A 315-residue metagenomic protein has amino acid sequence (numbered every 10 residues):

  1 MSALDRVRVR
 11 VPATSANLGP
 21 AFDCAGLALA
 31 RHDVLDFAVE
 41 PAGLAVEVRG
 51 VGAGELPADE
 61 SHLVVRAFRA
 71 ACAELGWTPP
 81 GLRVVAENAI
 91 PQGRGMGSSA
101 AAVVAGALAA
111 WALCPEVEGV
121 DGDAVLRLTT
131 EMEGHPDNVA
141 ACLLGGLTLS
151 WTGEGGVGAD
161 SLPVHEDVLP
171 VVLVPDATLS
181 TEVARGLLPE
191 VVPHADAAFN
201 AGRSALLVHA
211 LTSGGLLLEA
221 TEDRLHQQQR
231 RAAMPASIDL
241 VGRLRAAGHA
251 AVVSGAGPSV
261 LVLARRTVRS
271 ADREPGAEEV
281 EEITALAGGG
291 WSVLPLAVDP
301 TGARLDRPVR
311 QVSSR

Functional and structural regions predicted by a protein language model:
M1-A3, S15-N17, G26-L29, G76-W77 (+7 more regions): Solvent-exposed alpha-helices and their adjacent loops that cap or buttress functional pockets in soluble metabolic
M1-R94, W111-G119, V298-T301, L305-R315: ATP-binding N-lobe of GHMP and related small-molecule kinases
R10-P12, C142-G145, W151, V172-D176 (+2 more regions): Short beta-strand segments
T78-G158: Gly/Ser-rich oxyanion-binding loop with an adjacent helix/lid that shapes the negatively charged ligand pocket
T152, P175, V262-R266: Short beta-strand-to-loop capping motifs
D167-A247: Acyltransferase
A210-R315: Glycine-rich, charge-dense phosphate/pyrophosphate-binding loop(s) and the adjacent flexible "lid"/catalytic subdomain
